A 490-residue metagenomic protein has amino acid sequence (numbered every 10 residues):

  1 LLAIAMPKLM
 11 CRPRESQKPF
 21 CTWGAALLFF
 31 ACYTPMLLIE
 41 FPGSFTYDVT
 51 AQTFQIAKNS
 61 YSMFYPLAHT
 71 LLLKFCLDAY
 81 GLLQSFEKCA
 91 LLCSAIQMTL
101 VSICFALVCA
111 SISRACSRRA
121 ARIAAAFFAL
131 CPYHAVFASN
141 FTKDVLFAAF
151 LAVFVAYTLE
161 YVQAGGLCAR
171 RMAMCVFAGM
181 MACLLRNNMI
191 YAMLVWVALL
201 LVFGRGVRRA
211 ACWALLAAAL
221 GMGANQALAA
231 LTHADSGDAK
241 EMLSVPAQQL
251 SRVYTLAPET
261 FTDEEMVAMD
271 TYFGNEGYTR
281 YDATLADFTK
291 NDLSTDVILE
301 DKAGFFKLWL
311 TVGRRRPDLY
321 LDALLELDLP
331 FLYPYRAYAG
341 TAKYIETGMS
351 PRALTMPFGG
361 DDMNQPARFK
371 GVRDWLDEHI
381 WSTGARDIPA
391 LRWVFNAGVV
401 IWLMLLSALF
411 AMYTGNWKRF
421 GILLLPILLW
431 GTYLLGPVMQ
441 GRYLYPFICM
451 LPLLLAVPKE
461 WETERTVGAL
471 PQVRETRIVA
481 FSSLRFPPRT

Functional and structural regions predicted by a protein language model:
F29, A124-P132, G179-C183: Short helix- or helix-capping micro-motifs that position conserved polar/aromatic residues at function-defining sites
E40-Q52, S60-C76, L83-K88, P446: Extracytoplasmic catalytic/substrate-binding loops of multi-pass membrane glycan-assembly enzymes
L67-L71, L82-I103, A125: Loop-to-helix entry region of an early transmembrane alpha helix in multi-pass inner-membrane enzymes
K88-L92, L327-I422, P426: Membrane-interface anchor segments at the N-terminal boundary of transmembrane helices in multi-pass membrane enzymes
A95-A115, V153: Transmembrane-helix motifs of polytopic, lipid-linked glycan transferases
V136-L146, L185: Short acidic/glycine- and proline-prone juxtamembrane loop motifs at membrane-interface regions of multi-pass membrane
R171-R186, V197-A198, A217-G221: Membrane-interface alpha helices of multi-pass inner-membrane proteins
H233-F369: Membrane-proximal stem/loop segments at transmembrane-domain junctions that anchor or position
